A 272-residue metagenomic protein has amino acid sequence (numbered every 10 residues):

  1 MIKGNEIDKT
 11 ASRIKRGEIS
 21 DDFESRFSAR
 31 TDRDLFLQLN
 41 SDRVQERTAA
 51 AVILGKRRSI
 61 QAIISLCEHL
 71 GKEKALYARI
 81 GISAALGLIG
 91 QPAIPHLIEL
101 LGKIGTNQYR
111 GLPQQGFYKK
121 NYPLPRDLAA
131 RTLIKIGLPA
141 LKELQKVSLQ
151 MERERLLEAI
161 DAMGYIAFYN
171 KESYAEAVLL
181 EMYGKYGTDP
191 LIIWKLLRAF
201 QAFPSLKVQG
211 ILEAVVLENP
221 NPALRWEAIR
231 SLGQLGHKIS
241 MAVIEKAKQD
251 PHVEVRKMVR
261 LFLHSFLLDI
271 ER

Functional and structural regions predicted by a protein language model:
I2-F27, L37, V44-S59, E68-H69 (+9 more regions): Structural detector for internal amphipathic alpha-helices that build alpha-solenoid repeat scaffolds
D34-F36, S65-E68, H96-L101, E143-S148 (+3 more regions): Buried hydrophobic core positions in alpha-solenoid tandem helical repeats
I94-R110: Amphipathic alpha-helical segments within extended alpha-helical solenoids and repeat-rich scaffolds in large
L101-G105, G236, V243-E254: TPR/TPR-like (Sel1-like) alpha-helical repeat modules
L180-L191, E213-V216, P220: C-terminal or late-domain output modules
